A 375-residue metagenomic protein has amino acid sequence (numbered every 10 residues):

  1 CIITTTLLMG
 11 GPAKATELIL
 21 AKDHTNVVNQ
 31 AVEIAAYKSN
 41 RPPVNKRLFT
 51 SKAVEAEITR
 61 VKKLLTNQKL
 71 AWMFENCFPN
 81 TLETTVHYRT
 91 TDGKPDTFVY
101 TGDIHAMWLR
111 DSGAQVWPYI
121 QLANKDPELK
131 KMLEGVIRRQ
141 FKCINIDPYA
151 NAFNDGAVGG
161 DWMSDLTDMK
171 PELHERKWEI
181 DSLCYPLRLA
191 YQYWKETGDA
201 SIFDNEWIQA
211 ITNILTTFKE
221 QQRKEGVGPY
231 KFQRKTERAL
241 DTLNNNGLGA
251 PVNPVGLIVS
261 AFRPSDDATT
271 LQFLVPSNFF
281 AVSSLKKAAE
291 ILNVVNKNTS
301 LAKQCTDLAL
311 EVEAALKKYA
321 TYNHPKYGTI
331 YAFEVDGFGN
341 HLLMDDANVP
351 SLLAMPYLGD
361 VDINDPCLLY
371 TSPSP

Functional and structural regions predicted by a protein language model:
C1-L7: Bacterial N-terminal signal peptides
A13-A15: Boundary at the C-terminal end of the N-terminal hydrophobic targeting segment
L18-R110: Low-complexity, Ser/Thr/Pro/Gly-enriched N-terminal "stalk/linker" regions
Y37-L48, T97-S112, K142, M169-D181 (+2 more regions): Solvent-exposed loop and edge beta-strand segments that line ligand/cofactor-binding and catalytic clefts
A53-L65, A114-P127, Y185-A200, F279-N296 (+1 more regions): Well-ordered alpha-helical scaffold segments within catalytic/enzyme domains
H105-L240: Aromatic-rich carbohydrate-recognition surfaces in CAZymes
P148-N151, K219-T236, F273, K286-P366: Catalytic cores of carbohydrate-active enzymes
Y370-P375: Conserved small/polar residues in nucleotide/adenosyl-binding loops
